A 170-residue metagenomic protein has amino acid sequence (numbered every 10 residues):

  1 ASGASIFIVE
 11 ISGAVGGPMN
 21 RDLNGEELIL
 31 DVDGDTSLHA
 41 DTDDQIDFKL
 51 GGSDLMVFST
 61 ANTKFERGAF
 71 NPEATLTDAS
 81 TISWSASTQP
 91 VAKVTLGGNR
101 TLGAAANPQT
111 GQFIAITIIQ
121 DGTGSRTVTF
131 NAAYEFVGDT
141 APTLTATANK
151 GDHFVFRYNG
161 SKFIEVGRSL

Functional and structural regions predicted by a protein language model:
A1-M19: Surface-exposed interaction regions enriched in Ser/Thr/Asp/Glu that occur as long low-complexity tracts or repetitive
A1-S2, L50-S53, G167-L170: Secondary-structure transition/turn motif
A1-S2, N107, T145: Residue-level "contact hotspot" at macromolecular interaction interfaces
S2-G3, N149-G151: Tight coil/turn sites that cap or link beta-strands
A4, T36, I46, Q112 (+1 more regions): Residue-level detector of short, conserved catalytic/binding motifs and their immediate flanks
M19-R67: Beta-strand-rich receptor-binding modules of extracellular spikes/adhesins
K64-E135, K150-L170: Exposed extracellular interaction/assembly regions and N-terminal maturation sites
A133-T147: Terminal beta-strand-rich extracellular "head" domains that mediate receptor/glycan or other ligand binding
